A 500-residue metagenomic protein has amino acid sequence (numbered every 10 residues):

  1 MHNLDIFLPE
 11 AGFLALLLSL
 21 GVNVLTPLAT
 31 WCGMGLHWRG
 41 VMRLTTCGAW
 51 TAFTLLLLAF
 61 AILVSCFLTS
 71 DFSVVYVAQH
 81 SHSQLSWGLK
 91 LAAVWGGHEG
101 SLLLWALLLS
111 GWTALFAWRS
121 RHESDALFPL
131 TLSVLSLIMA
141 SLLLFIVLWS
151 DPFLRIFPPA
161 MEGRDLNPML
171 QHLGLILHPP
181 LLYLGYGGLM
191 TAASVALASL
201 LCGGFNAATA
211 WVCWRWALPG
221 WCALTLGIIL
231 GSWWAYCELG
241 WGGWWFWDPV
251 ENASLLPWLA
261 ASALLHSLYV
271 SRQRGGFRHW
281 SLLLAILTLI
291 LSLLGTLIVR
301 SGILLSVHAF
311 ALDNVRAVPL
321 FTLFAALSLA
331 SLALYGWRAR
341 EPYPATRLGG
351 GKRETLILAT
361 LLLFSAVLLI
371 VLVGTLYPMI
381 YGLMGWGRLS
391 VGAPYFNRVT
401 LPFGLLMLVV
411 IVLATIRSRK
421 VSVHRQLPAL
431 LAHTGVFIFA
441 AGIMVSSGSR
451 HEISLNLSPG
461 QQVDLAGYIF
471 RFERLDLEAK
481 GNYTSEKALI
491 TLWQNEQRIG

Functional and structural regions predicted by a protein language model:
H2-G500: Solvent-exposed, non-transmembrane regions of integral membrane proteins
